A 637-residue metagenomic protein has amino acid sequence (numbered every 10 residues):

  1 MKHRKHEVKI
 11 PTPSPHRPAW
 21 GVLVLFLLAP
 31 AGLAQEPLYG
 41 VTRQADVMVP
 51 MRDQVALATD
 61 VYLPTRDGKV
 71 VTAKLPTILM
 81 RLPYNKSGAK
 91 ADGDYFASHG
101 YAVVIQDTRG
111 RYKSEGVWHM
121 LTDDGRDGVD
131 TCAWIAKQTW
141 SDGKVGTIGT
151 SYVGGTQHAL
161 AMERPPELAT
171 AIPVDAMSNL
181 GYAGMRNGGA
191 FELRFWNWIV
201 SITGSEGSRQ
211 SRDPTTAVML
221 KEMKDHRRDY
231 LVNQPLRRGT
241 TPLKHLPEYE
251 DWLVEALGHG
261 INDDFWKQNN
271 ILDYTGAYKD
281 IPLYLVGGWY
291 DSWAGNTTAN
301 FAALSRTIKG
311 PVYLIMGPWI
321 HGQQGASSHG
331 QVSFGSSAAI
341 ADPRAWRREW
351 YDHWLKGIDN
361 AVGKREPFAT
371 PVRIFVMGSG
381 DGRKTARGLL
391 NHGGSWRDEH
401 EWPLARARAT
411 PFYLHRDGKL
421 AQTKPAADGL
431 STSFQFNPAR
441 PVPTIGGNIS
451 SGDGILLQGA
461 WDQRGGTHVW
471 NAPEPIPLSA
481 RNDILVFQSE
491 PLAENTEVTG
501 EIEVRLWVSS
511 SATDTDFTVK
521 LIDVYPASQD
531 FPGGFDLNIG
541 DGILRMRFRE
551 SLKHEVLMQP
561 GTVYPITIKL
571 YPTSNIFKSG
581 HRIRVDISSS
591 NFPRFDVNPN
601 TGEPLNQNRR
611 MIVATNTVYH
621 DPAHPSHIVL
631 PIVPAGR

Functional and structural regions predicted by a protein language model:
P18-A31: Bacterial N-terminal signal peptides
Q35-A73, Q488-E494, W507, H554 (+1 more regions): N-terminal cap/lid segment of alpha/beta-hydrolase-fold proteins
R66-K137, G184-N187, E192, G325-F334 (+6 more regions): Cap/lid segment of the alpha/beta-hydrolase catalytic domain
S98, M162-A277, V362: Accessory cap/linker subdomain of secreted extracellular hydrolases
T139-Y152: Alpha/beta-hydrolase fold nucleophile elbow
A217-T240, Q331-R637: C-terminal, loop-rich substrate-recognition/catalytic regions characterized by aromatic stacking residues
L285-G287: Short beta-strand/loop motif that positions the catalytic acidic residue of the alpha/beta-hydrolase fold
G295-V312: Active-site-adjacent alpha-helix of alpha/beta-hydrolase-fold enzymes
